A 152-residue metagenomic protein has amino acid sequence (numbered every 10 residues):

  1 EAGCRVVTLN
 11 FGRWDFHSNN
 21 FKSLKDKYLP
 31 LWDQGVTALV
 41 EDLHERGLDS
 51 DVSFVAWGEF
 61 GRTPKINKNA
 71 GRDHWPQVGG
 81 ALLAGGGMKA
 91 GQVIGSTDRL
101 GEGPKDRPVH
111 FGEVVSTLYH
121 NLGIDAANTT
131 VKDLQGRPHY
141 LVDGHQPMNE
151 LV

Functional and structural regions predicted by a protein language model:
E1-V152: Ligand-binding pockets and gating/stacking loops
